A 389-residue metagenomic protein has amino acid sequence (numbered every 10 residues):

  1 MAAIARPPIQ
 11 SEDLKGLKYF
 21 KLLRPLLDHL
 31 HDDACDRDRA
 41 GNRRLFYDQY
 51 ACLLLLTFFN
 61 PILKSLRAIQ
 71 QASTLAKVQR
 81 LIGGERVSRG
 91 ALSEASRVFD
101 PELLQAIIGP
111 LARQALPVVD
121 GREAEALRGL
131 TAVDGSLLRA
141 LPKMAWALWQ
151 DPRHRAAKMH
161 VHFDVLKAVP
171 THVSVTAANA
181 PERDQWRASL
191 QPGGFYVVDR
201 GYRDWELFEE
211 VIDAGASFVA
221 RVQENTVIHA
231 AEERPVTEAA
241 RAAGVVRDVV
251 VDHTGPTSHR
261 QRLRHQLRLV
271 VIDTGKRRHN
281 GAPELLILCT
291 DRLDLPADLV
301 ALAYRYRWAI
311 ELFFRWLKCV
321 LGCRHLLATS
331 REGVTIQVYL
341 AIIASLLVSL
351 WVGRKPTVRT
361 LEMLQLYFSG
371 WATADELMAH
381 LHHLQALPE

Functional and structural regions predicted by a protein language model:
M1-A68, A72, E85, S96-F99 (+4 more regions): Single, function-defining residue in the core of a domain
L75-A91: Short, positively charged loop/turn segments that connect secondary-structure elements
A112-D120, E182-R183: A short, well-structured juxtamembrane/interface segment
